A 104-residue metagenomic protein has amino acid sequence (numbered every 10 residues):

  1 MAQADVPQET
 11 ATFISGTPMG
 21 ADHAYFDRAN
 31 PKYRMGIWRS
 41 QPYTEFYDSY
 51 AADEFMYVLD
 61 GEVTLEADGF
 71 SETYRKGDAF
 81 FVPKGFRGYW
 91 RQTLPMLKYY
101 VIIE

Functional and structural regions predicted by a protein language model:
M1-K32: A short, N-terminal "cap"/entry segment at the start of jelly-roll beta-barrel domains of the cupin/DSBH fold
M19-A24, P31-Y50, P83-K84: Conserved short histidine dyad/triad with adjacent acidic residue
A29, E66-F70, T93-P95: Short strand-coil-strand connectors
R39-S40, S49-L65: Short, conserved beta-strand element in jelly-roll/cupin
V58-L59, E66, R91, Y99: Beta-strand residues in well-ordered beta-sheet regions across diverse protein folds
D68-G85: Short acidic-glycine-tyrosine-enriched beta hairpin
K84-E104: Ligand-binding loop in jelly-roll beta-barrel domains
